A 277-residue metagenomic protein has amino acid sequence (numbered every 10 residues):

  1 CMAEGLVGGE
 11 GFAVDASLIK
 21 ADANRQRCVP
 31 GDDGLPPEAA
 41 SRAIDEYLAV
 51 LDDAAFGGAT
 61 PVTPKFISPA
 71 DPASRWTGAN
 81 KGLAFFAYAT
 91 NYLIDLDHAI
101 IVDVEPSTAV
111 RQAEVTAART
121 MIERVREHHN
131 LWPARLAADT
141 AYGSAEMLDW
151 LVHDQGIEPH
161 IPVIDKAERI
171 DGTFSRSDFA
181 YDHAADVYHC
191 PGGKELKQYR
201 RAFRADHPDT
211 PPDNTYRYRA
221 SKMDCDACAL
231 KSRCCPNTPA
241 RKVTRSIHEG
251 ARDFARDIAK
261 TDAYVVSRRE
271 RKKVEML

Functional and structural regions predicted by a protein language model:
C1-L277: Anion-binding and metal-coordination hotspots
